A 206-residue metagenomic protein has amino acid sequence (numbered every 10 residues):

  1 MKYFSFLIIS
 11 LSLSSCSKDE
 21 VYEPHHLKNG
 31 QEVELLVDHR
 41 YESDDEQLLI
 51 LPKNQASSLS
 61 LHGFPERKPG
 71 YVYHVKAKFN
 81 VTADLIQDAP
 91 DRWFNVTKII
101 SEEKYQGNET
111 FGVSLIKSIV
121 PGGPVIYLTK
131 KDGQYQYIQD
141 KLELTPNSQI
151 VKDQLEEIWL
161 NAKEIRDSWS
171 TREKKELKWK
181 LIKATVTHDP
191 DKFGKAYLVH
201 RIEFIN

Functional and structural regions predicted by a protein language model:
M1-F4: Positively charged n-region of N-terminal signal peptides that target proteins for export
S12-S15: C-terminal motif of bacterial Sec signal peptides marking the signal peptidase cleavage site
S17-D19: Bacterial signal peptide processing site
V21-D44, N108-G133: Structural detector for short beta-strands of small beta-barrel domains
Q55-P65: N-terminal post-signal-peptidase region of extra-cytosolic proteins
G63-E102: Mid-chain, structured segments of secreted extracytoplasmic proteins
Y71-T82, S170-K192: Flexible glycine-rich surface loops and low-complexity tracts that mediate binding to linear polymers
I86-Y105, K192-N206: OB-fold/S1-family single-stranded nucleic acid-binding modules
